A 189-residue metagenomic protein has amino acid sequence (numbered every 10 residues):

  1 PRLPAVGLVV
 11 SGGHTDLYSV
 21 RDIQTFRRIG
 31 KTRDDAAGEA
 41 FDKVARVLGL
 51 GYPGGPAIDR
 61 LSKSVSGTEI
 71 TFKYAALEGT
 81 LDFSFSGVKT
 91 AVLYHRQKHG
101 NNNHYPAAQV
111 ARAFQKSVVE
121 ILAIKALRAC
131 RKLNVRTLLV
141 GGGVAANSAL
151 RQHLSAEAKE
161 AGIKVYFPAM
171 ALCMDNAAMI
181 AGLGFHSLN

Functional and structural regions predicted by a protein language model:
P1-A5, L183: Conserved phosphate-binding catalytic cores of ATP/NTP-utilizing and phosphoryl-transfer enzymes
P1-R2, R21-R28, L50, Q152-I163 (+1 more regions): A glycine- and small-aliphatic-rich helix-loop capping segment at beta-alpha/alpha-beta transitions that lines
G7-V9, T15-S19: Short beta-strand scaffold segments in enzyme catalytic cores
S11-G13, L138-N147: Glycine-rich beta-strand-to-loop/alpha-helix junction loops that act as flexible
D22-S64, K89-T90, Y94-H99: Glycine-rich phosphate-binding loop plus the immediately following alpha-helix
R60-L138, N147-I163, F185-L188: A contiguous, well-structured pocket-lining segment that forms one wall/lid of small-molecule binding clefts in soluble
P168-N189: Glycine-rich phosphate-binding/hydrolytic loop that grips phosphoryl groups
